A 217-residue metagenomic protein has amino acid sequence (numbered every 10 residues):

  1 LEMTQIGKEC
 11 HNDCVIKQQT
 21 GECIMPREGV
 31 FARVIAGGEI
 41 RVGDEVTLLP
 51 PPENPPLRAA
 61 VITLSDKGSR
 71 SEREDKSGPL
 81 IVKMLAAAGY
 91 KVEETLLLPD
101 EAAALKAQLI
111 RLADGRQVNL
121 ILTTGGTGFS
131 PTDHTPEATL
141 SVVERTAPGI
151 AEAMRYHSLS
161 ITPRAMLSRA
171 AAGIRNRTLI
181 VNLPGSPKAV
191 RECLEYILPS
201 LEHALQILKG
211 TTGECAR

Functional and structural regions predicted by a protein language model:
L1-P55: Metal-cofactor-dependent catalytic cores
G43, L49-A59, M84-A87, K209-R217: SAM-dependent methyltransferases
N54-D100: Glycine-rich phosphate/diphosphate-binding loop of Rossmann-like nucleotide-binding domains
P56-A59, R116-V118, P163, R175-T178: Short coil/turn connectors at secondary-structure junctions
I62-T63, T123-T124, N182-P184: Short beta-strand segments
K83-A86, K91-T123, G128-V143: N-terminal small/polar loop signature for handling phosphorylated ligands or for N-terminal nucleophile
T132-R217: Proline/glycine-rich low-complexity loops and linkers
